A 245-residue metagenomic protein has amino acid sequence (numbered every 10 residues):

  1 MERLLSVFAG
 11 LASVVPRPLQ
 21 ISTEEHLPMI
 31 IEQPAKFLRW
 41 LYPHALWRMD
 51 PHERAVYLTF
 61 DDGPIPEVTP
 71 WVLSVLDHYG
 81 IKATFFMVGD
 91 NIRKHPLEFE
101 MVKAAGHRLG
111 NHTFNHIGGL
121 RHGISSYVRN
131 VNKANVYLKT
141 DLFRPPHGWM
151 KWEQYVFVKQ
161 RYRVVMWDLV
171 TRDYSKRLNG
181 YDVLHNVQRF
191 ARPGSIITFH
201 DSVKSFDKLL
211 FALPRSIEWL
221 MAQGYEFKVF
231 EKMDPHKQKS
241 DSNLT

Functional and structural regions predicted by a protein language model:
L4-L38: Short glycine- and acidic-rich boundary segments immediately preceding or forming the N-terminal edge of structured
P18-T23, H44-W47, W71-V72, F157-Y162 (+1 more regions): A broad, low-specificity signal for short, low-complexity segments enriched in glycine/proline and polar/charged
E24-I30, E53-R54, Y79, A134 (+2 more regions): A generic short-segment signal for beta-strand/edge and adjacent turn/coil regions
P28-N111, N115-G118, S126, K139-T140: Active-site beta->alpha N-cap acidic-glycine motif
R93, A104, F114-E226, E231-L244: Catalytic domains of cell-wall/extracellular-matrix polysaccharide-remodeling enzymes, centered on de-N-acetylation
